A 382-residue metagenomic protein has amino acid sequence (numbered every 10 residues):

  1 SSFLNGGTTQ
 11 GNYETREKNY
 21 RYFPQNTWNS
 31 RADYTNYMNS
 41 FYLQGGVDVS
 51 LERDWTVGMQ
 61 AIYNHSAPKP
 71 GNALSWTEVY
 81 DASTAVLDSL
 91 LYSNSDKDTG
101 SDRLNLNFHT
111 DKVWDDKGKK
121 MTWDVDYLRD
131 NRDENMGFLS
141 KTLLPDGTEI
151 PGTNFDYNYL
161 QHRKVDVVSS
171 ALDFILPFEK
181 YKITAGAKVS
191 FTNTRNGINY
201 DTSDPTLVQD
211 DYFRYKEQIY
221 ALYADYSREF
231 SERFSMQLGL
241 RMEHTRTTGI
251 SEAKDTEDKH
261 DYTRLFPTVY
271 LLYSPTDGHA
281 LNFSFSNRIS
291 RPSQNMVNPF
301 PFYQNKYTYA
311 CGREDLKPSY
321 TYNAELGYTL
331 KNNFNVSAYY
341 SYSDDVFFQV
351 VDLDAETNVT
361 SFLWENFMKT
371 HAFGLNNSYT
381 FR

Functional and structural regions predicted by a protein language model:
S1-L74, S93-D133, V168, L172-S190 (+5 more regions): Membrane-proximal, glycine/serine-rich, low-complexity loop/turn segments characteristic of large bacterial
N12-Q25, P70-L87, D133-P151, N196-D204 (+5 more regions): Outer-membrane beta-barrel translocator domains and adjoining extracellular loop/strand segments of Gram-negative
W28-N29, D88-S93, T153-Y157, A171-D173 (+3 more regions): Glycine- and acidic
R31, N158, V167-A171, Q209-K216 (+4 more regions): Outer membrane beta-barrel strand-and-loop segments of large Gram-negative receptors, especially TonB-dependent
T35-Y37, D96-D102, L160-D166, V208-Q218 (+4 more regions): Replace "Gram-negative outer membrane beta-barrel proteins" with "bacterial and organellar outer membrane beta-barrel
F41, Y220, P267, G312 (+2 more regions): Short beta-strand or tight-loop elements that sit immediately N-terminal to catalytic metal-binding acidic residues
H65-S95, S101, K120-K164, T184-V208: Surface-exposed, low-complexity loop segments enriched in small/polar and acidic residues
T184-T276: Signature of Gram-negative outer-membrane beta-barrel scaffolds
